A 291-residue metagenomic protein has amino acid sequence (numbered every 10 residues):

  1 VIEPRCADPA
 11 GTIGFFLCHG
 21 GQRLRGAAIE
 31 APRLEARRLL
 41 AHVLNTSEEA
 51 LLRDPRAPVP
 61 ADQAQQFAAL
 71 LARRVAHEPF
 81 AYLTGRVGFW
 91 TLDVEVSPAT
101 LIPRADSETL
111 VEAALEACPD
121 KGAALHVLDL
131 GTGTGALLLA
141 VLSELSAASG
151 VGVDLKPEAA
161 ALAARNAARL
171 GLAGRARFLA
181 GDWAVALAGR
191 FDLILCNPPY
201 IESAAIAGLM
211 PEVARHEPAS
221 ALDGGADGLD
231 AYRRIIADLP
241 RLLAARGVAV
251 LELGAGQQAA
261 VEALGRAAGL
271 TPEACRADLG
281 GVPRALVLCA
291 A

Functional and structural regions predicted by a protein language model:
V1-E35: Non-catalytic nucleic-acid substrate-recognition regions in nucleic-acid-modifying enzymes
I2, R33, R38-E116: Conserved AdoMet
L24, C118, A167, L239 (+1 more regions): Conserved hydrophobic residues forming the short capping helix/wall of the S-adenosyl-L-methionine
A28-I29, L145-A147, A168-A173, L242-L243 (+1 more regions): Short helix-capping segments at alpha-helix termini
L39, H77, S107, L137 (+6 more regions): Residue-level signal for inorganic ion chemistry
A105, T109-G208: Conserved SAM/SAH cofactor-binding pocket of Class I
Y200-A231: Mobile active-site "lid"/loop adjacent to the S-adenosyl-L-methionine
A226-C289: Conserved Class I SAM-dependent methyltransferase catalytic core
